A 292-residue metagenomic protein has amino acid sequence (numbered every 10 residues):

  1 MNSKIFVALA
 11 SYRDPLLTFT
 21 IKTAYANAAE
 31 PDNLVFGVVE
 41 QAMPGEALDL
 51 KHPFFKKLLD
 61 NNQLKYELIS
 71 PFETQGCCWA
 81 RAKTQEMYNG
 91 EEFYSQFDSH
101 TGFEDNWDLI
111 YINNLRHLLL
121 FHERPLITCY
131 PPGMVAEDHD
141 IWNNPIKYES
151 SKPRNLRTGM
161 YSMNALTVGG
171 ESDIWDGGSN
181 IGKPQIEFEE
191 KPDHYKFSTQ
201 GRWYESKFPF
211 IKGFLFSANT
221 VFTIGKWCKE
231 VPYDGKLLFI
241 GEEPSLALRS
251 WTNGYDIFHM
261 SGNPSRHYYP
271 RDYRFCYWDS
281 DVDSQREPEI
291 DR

Functional and structural regions predicted by a protein language model:
N2-R292: Catalytic cores of eukaryotic secretory-pathway lumenal/extracellular enzymes that build and remodel glycoconjugates
